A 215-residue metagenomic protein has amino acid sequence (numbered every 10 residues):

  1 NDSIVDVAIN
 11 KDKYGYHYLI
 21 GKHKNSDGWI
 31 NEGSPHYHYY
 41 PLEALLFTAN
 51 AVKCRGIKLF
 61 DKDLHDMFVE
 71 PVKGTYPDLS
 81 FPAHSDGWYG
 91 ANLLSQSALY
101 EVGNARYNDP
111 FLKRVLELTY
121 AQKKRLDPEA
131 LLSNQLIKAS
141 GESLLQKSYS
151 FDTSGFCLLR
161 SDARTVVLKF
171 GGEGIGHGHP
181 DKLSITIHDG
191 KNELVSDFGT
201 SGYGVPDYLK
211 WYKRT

Functional and structural regions predicted by a protein language model:
D2-G28, D63-S80: Long, well-ordered core segments of solenoidal/helical folds
E32-T215: Extended polysaccharide-engagement surfaces of secreted carbohydrate-active enzymes
